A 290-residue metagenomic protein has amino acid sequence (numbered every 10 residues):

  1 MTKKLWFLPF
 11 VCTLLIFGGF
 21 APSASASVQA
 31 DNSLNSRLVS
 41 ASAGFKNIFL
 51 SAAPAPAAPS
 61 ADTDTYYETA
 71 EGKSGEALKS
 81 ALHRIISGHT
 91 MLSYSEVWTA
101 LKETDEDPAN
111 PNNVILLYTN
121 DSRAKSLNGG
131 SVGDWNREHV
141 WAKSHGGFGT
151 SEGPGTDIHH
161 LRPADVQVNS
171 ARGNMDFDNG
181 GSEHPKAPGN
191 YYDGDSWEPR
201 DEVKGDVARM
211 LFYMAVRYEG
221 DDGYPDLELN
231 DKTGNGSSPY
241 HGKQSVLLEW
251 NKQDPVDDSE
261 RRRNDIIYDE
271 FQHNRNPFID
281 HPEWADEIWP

Functional and structural regions predicted by a protein language model:
M1-L8: Bacterial N-terminal signal peptides that target proteins for export
P9-G19: Bacterial N-terminal signal peptides
G18, P108-A109, G129, E270: A generic structural signal for short, solvent-exposed coil/turn residues that cap or connect secondary-structure
A24-N120, W284-P290: N-terminal module-boundary/linker segments of secreted carbohydrate-active enzymes
S95-E103, N120-S122, H145-G149, D195-E198: Short alpha-helical segments and helix-capping/turn motifs at coil-helix boundaries
V114-L116, N120-L127, S131-D134: Short, His- and charge-rich active-site/binding loops that engage polyanionic ligands
G129-P290: Domain-level detector of nuclease and nuclease-like folds in predominantly extracellular/periplasmic contexts
